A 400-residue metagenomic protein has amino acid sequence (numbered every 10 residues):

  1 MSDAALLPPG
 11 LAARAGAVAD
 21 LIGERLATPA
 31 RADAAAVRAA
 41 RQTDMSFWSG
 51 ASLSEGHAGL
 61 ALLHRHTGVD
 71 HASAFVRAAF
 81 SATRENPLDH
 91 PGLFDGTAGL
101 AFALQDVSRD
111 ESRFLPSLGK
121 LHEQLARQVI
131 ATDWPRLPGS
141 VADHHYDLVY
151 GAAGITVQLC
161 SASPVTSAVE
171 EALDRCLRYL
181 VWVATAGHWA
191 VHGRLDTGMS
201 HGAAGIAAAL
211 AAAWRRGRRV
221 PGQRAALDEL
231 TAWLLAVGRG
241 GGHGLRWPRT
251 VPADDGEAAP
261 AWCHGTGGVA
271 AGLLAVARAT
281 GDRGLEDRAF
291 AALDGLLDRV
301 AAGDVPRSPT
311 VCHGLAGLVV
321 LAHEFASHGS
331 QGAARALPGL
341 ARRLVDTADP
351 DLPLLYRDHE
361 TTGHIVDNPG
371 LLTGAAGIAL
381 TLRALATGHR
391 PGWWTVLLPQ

Functional and structural regions predicted by a protein language model:
M1-P29, A212, A275, E324-R335 (+2 more regions): Terminal, non-catalytic domain-edge segments
M1-P9, A58-V69, L100-R113, G154-T166 (+4 more regions): Well-ordered alpha-helical scaffold segments within catalytic/enzyme domains
L11, S49, A72, D89 (+7 more regions): Residue-level recognition of alpha-helical structural elements
R14-T43, G68-P87, S117-G139, A172-W189 (+4 more regions): Long, well-ordered core segments of solenoidal/helical folds
A35-A58, S81-T97, L137-G151, W189-A204 (+3 more regions): Solvent-exposed loop and edge beta-strand segments that line ligand/cofactor-binding and catalytic clefts
L104-R175: Internal, well-ordered domain-core segments that constitute the primary functional module of diverse proteins
I155, A270, D304-H328, D346-P353 (+1 more regions): An internal, amphipathic alpha-helical element
S167-T280: Extended ligand-binding clefts on enzyme/binding-domain cores
